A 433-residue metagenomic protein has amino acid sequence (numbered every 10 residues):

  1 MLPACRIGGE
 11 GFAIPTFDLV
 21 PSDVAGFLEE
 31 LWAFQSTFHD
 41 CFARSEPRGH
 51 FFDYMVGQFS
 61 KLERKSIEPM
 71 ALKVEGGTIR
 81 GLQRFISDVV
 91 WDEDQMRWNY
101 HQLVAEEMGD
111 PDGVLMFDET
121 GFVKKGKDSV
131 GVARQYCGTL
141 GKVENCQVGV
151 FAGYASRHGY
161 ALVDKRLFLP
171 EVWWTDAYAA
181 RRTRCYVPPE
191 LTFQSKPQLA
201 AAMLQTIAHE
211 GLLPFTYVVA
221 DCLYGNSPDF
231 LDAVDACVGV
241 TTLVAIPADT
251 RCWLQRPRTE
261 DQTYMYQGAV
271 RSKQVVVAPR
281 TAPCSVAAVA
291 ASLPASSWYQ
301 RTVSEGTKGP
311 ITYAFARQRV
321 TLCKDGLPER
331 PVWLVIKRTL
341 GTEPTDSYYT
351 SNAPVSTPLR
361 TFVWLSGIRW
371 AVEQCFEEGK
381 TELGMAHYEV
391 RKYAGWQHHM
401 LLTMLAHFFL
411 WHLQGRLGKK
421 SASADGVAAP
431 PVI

Functional and structural regions predicted by a protein language model:
M1-W32: Charged, often Cys/His-bearing segments associated with DNA-binding zinc-finger transcription factors
W32, R157-C185, P189, F193 (+2 more regions): An anionic, glycine-rich sequence signature occurring as long contiguous blocks
A43-Y54, Q58, L62-K127, A133 (+5 more regions): Electropositive nucleic-acid engagement tracts
M70-A71, P111-K125, A152, V218-Y224 (+4 more regions): Short, conserved catalytic/metal-binding motifs centered on acidic residues
I86-E171, D176-R182, Q318-T321: Active-site-proximal, Lys/Arg-enriched surface segment that forms a nucleic-acid-binding/basic interface patch
F117, G121, Y224, K273-P279 (+1 more regions): Short amphipathic alpha-helical "interface-anchor" segments enriched in bulky aromatics
R181-T263: Domain-level cores of phosphate- or acyl-group-handling catalytic modules
L383-I433: Basic, amphipathic alpha-helical segments enriched in Lys/Arg and hydrophobic/aromatic residues
